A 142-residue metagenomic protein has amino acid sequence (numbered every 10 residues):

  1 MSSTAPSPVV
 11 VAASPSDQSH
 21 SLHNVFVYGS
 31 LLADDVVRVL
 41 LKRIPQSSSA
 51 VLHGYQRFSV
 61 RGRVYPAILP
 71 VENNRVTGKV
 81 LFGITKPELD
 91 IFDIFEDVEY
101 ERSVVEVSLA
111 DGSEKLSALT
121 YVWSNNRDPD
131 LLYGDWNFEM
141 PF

Functional and structural regions predicted by a protein language model:
M1-F142: Glycine-aromatic micro-motifs
